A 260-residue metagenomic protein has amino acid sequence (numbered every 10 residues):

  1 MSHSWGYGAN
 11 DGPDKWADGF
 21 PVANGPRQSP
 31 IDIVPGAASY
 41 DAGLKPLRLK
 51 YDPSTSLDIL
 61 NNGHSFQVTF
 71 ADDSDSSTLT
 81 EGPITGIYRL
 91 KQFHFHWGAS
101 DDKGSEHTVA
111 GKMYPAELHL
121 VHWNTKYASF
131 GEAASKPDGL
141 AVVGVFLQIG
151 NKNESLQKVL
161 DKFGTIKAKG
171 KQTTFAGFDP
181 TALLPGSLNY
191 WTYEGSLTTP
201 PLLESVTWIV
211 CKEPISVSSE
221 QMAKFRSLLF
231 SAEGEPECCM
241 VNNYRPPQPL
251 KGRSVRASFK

Functional and structural regions predicted by a protein language model:
M1-K260: Alpha-carbonic anhydrase
